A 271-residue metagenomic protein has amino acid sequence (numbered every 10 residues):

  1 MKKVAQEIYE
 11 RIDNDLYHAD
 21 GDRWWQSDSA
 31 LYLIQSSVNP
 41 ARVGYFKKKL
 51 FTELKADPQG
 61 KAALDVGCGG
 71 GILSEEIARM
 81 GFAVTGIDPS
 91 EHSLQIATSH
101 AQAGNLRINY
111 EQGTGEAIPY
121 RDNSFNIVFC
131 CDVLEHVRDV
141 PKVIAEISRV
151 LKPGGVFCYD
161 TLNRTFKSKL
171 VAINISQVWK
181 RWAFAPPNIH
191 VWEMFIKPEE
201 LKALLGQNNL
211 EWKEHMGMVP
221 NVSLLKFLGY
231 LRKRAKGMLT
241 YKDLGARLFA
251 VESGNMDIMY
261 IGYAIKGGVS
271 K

Functional and structural regions predicted by a protein language model:
M1-S29: N-terminal, positively charged/glycine-rich alpha-helical extensions of SAM-dependent methyltransferases
S36-Q59: Conserved alpha-helix/loop element of class I SAM-dependent methyltransferases that forms part of the SAM/SAH-binding
A62-L64, I72-A117: Class I SAM-dependent methyltransferase SAM/SAH-binding core
G104, A203, Q207, W212-K271: A C-terminal cap/extension of S-adenosyl-L-methionine-dependent methyltransferases that defines the acceptor-substrate
E116-I127: A short acidic, Gly/Pro-enriched loop at the edge of an enzyme's catalytic core that lines a small-molecule cofactor
P141-P153: A short glycine-rich, Lys/Arg-flanked "PGG" loop and its adjoining helix->strand segment in the class I
V156-R181: Conserved class I S-adenosyl-L-methionine
T161, K180-E200: Acceptor-substrate binding/catalytic loop of class I
